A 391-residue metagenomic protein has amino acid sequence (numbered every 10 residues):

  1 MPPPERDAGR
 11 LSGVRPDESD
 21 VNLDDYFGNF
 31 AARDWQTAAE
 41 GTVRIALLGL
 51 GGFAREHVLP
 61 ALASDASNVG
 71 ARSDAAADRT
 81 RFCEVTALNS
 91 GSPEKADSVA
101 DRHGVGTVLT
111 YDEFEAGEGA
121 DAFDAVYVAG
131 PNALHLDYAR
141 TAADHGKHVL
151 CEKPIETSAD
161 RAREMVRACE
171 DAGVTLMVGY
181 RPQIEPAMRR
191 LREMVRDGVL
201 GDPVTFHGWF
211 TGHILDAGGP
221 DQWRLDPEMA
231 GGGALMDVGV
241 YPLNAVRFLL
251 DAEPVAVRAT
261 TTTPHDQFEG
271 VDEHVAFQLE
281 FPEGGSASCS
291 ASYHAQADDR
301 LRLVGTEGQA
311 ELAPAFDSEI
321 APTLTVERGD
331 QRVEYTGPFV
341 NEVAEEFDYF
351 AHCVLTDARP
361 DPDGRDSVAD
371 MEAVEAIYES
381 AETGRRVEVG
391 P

Functional and structural regions predicted by a protein language model:
P2-H103: N-terminal Rossmann-like dinucleotide-binding module
P3-P16, V333-P391: C-terminal helical cap and adjacent loop that interface with cofactors, partners, or active-site loops
F53, P182-Q267, G384: Predominantly a Rossmann-like dinucleotide-binding segment in NAD(P)-dependent oxidoreductases
G104-E113: Conserved SAM-binding strand-loop segment of SAM-dependent methyltransferases
D112-D121: Short amphipathic alpha-helix with an adjacent loop that forms part of the alpha/beta core around
A125, P131-N132, L136-Y180: Beta-strand-loop-alpha-helix segment that lines the small-molecule cofactor/substrate pocket of alpha/beta enzymes
G146, D171-G173, G198, G284 (+2 more regions): Glycine-centered short loops/turns at secondary-structure junctions
Q267-D272, E280-E345: NAD(P)-dinucleotide binding in Rossmann-like oxidoreductases
